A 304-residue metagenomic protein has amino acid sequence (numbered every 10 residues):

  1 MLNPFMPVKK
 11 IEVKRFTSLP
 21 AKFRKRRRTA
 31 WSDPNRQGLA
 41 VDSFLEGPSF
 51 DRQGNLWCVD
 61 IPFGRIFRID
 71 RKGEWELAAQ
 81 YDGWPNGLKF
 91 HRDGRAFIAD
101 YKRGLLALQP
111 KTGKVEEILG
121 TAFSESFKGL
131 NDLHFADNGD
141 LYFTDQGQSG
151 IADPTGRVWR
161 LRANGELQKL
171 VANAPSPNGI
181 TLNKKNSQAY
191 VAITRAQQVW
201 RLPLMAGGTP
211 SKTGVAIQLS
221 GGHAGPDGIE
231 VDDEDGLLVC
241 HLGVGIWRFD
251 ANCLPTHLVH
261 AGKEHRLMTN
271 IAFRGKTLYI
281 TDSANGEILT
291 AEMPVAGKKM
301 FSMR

Functional and structural regions predicted by a protein language model:
M1-A30, A152-T155: Blade/loop signatures of beta-propeller domains
R27, R36-Q53, Y81-G104, F123-L141 (+7 more regions): Beta-rich, blade/repeat-based domains predominating in secreted/periplasmic proteins but also intracellular
W31-G38, G73-A79, E116-F123, E166-A172 (+2 more regions): A short beta-strand motif characteristic of beta-propeller blades
Q53, W57-A79: Beta-propeller domains
I61, Y101, Q146-Q148, T194 (+4 more regions): Short loop/turn segments immediately following the C-termini of beta-strands
F63, D153-T155, A196, P210: A detector of repeated loop/turn-to-beta-strand junctions in beta-rich toroidal repeat architectures
R65-F67, G104-L106, R157-W159, Q198-W200 (+2 more regions): A short loop-to-beta-strand structural motif that recurs across blades of beta-propeller domains
I69-E74, Q109-G113, L161-G165, P203-G208 (+2 more regions): Short loop/turn segments that connect beta-strands within beta-propeller blades
